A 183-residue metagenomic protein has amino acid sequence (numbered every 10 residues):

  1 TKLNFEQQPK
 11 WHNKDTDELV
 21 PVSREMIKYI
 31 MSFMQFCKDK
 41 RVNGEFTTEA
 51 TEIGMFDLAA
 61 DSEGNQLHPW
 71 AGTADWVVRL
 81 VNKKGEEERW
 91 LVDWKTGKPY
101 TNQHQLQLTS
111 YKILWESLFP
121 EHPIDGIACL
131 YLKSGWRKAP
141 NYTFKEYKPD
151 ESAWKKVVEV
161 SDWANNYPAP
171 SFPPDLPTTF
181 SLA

Functional and structural regions predicted by a protein language model:
T1-A71: Metal-dependent nuclease catalytic cores that hydrolyze phosphodiester bonds in DNA/RNA, characterized by
H12-T16, Y131, P174-P177: Solvent-exposed, non-transmembrane amphipathic alpha-helical segments
E49-P170: Mg2+/Mn2+-dependent nuclease catalytic core
P170-A183: Glycine- and charge-rich intrinsically disordered segments
